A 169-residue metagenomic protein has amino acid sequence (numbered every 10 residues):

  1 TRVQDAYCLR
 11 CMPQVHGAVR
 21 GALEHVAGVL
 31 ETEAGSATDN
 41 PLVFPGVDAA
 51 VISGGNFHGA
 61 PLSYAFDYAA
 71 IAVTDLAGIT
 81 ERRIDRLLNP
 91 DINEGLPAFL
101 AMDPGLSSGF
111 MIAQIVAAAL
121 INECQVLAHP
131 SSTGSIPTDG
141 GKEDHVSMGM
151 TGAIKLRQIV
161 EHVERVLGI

Functional and structural regions predicted by a protein language model:
T1-G78, E94: Accessory "access/gating" subregions that flank catalytic or transport cores
H58-I169: C-terminal catalytic subdomain
